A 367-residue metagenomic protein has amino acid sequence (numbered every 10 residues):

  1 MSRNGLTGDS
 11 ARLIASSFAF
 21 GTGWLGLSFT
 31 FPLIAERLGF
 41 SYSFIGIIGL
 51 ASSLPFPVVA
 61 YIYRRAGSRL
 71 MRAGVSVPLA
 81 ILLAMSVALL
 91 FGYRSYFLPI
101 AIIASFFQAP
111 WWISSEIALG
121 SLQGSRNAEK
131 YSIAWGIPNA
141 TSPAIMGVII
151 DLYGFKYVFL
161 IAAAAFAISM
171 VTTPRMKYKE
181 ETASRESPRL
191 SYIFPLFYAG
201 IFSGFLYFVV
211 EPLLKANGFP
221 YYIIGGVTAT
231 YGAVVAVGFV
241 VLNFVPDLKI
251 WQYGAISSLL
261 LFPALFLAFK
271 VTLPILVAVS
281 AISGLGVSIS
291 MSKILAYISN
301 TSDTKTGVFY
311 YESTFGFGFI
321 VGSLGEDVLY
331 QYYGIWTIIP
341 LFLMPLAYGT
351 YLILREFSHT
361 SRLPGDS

Functional and structural regions predicted by a protein language model:
S2-S53, S187-V227: Helix-loop boundary and gating motifs at the non-cytosolic
F18, Y96-W111, F197, I275-S290: Hydrophobic core of transmembrane alpha-helices in multi-pass small-molecule transporters, especially MFS/SLC-type
P32, T141-I150, V321-Y330: Small-residue (Gly/Pro/Ala) motifs that create kinks and tight helix-helix packing interfaces
S52-I62, S142, G226-D247: Transmembrane alpha-helices of Major Facilitator/SLC transporters
R72-V87, I250-F266: Structural signature of the two symmetry-related core transmembrane helices
A109-Q123, S288-S302: Intracellular juxtamembrane helix-capping segments at the cytosolic ends of symmetry-related transmembrane helices
Y157-P174, W336-R355: Symmetry-related core transmembrane helices of the 12-TM Major Facilitator Superfamily/SLC fold
T304-Y333: A late C-terminal transmembrane helix in Major Facilitator Superfamily
